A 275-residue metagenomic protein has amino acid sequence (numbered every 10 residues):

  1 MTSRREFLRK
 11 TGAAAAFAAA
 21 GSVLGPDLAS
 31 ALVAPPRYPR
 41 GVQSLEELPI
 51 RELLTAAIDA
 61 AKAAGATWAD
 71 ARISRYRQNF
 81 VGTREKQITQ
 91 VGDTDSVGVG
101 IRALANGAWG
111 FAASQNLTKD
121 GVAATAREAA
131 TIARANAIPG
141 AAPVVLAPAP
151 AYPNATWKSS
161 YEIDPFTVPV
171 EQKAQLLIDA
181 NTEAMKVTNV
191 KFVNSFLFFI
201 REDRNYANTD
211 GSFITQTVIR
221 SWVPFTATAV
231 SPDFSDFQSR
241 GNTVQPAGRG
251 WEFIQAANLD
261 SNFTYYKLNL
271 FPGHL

Functional and structural regions predicted by a protein language model:
T2-L275: Active-site bordering "gate/hinge" segments that shape substrate access to catalytic or cofactor-binding pockets
